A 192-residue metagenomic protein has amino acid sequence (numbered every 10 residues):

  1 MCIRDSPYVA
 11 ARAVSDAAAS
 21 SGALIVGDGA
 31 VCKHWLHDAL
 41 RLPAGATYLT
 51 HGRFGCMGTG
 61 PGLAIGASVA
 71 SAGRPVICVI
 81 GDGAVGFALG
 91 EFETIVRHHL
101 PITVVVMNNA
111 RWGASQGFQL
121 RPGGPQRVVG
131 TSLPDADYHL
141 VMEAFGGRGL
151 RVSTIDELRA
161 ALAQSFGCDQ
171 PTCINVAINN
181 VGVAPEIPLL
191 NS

Functional and structural regions predicted by a protein language model:
R4-A67, P188: Active-site diphosphate/adenylate-binding microenvironment
S6, G29-V31, N108-R111, A177-G182: Glycine-rich beta-alpha junction loops
S20-A23, P43-A46, S71-V76, H98-T103 (+1 more regions): Short coil/turn connectors at secondary-structure junctions
K33-H34, G55-M57, V85-G86, A110-A114 (+1 more regions): Short gly/pro/ser/thr-enriched loop/turn and capping motifs at secondary-structure boundaries
A70-A136: Conserved thiamine diphosphate
L120-A161: Conserved thiamine diphosphate
L140, I155-S192: Glycine/aspartate-rich loop-and-adjacent alpha/beta segment that forms the canonical ThDP
